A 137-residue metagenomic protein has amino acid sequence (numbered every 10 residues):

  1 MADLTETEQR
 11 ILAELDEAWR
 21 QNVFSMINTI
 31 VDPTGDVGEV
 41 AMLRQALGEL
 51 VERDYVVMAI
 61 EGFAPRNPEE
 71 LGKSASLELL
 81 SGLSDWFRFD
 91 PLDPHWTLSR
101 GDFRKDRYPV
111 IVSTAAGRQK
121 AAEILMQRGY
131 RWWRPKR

Functional and structural regions predicted by a protein language model:
M1-R53, A59-I60, S84: Short amphipathic alpha-helical interface segments
Y55-V56, Y130: Short aromatic/hydrophobic-glycine micro-motifs
A64-R137: Short, amphipathic alpha-helical interaction segments positioned at domain boundaries
